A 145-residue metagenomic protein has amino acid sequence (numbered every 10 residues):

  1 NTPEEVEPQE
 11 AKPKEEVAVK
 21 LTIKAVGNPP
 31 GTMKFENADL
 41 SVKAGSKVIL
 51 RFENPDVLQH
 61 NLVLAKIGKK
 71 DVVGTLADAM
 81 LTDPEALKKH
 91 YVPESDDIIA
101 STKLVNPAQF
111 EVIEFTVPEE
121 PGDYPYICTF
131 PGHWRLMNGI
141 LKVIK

Functional and structural regions predicted by a protein language model:
V6, E10-K12, V57-L58, K89 (+1 more regions): Extracellular/periplasmic metallocenter environments
K14-K47: N-terminal edge beta-strand
K20-T22, I49-R51, V112-E114, P125: Beta-strand secondary-structure signal
V42, L50, L62, C128: Divalent metal-coordination and catalytic microenvironments
F52-D56: Asparagine-centered strand-capping/turn motif at beta-strand->loop junctions
Q59-A65: Short, hydrophobic/aromatic beta-strand segments
A65-D96: The feature marks short-to-medium sequence segments in extracytoplasmic or secretory-pathway proteins
